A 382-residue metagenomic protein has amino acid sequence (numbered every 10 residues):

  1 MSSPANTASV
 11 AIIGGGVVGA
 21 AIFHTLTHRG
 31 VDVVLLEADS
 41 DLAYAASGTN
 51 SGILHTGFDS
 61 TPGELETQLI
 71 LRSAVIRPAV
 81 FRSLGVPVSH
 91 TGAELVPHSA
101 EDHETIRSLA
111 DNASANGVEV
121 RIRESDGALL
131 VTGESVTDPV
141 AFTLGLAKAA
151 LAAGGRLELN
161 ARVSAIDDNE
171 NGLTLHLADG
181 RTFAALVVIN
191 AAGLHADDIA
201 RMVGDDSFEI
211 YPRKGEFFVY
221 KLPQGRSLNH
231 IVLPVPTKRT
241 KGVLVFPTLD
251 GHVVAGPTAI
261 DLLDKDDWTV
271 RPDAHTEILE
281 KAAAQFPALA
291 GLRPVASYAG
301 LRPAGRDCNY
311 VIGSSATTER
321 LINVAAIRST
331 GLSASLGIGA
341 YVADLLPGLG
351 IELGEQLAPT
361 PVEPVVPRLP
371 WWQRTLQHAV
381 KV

Functional and structural regions predicted by a protein language model:
M1-T7: A short, basic/flexible loop-to-alpha-helix module at the beginning of a structural domain
A8-L35: N-terminal Rossmann-like FAD-binding beta1-loop-alpha1 element of flavoenzymes
A21, I166-N171, L177-G256, I260-R271 (+3 more regions): Flavin-dependent oxidoreductases
H28-G48: Glycine-rich FAD pyrophosphate-binding loop
G52-G127, G242-V243: Dinucleotide-binding Rossmann-like beta1-alpha1 core, especially the glycine-rich loop that anchors the ADP
G85-P97, R121-A153, T258-D266, E319-I327: Helix-loop-beta segment of a Rossmann-like dinucleotide-binding subdomain
G133-D179, F183-L186: Helical element adjacent to the flavin cofactor pocket in flavoenzyme catalytic cores
P139, G145, T240, L249-D250 (+1 more regions): C-terminal catalytic lobe of FAD-dependent flavoproteins
